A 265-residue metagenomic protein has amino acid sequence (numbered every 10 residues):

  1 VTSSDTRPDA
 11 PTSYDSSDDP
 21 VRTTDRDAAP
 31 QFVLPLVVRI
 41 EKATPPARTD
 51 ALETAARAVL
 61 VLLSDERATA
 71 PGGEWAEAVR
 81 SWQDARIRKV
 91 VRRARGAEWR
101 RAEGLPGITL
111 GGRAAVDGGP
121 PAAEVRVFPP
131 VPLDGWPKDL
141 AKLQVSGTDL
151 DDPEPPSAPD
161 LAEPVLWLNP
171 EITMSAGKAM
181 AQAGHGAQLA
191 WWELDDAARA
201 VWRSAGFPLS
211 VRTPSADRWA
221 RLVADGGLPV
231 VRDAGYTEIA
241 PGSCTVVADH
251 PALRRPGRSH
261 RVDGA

Functional and structural regions predicted by a protein language model:
T2-L209, S215-A224, A234-A265: Positively charged, small/polar-rich N-terminal and surface patches that mediate targeting and assembly and bind
G227: Post-transcriptional modification and biogenesis factors for structured RNAs of the translation apparatus
V230: Aromatic- and glycine-rich peptidoglycan recognition patches
